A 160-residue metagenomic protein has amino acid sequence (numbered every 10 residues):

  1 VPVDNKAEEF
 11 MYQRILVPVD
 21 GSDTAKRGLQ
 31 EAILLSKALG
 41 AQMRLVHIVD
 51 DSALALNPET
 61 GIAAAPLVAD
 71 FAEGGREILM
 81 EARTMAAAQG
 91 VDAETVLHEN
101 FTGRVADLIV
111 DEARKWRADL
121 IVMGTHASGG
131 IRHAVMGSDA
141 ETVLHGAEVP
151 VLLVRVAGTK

Functional and structural regions predicted by a protein language model:
P2-M11, T84-I121, T159-K160: Structural beta-alpha unit
V3-A63, M85-E94: Small/aliphatic-rich secondary-structure junction motif
H47, L97-E99, R155: Residue-level recognition of beta-strand->loop/alpha-helix junctions
T60-A64, E112-R114, D139-A140: Short, hinge-like loop/turn segments at secondary-structure boundaries
A63-E77: A short acidic, glycine-rich active-site loop that binds or catalyzes chemistry on phosphate/adenosine moieties
L120-H145, K160: Glycine-rich, Arg-bearing micro-motifs that act as flexible, cationic patches
V151-K160: Short, flexible loop segments at boundaries between secondary-structure elements
